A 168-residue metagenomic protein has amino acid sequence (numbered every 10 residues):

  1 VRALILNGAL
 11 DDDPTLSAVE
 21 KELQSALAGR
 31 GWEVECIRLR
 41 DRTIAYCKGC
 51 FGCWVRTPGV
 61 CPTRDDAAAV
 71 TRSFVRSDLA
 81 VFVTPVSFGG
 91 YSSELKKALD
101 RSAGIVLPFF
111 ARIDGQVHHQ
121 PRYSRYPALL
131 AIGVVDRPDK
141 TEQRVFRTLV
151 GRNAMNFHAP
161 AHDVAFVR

Functional and structural regions predicted by a protein language model:
V1-T84, F88-L107: N-terminal beta1-alpha1-beta2 submodule of the flavodoxin-like/Rossmannoid cofactor-binding fold
R2-A9, L129-R137: Short beta-strand segments enriched in small/hydrophobic residues
V34-E35, L129, A161-H162: Hydrophobic anchor at the start of a short beta-strand that flanks the dinucleotide cofactor-binding loop
I105-F110, R125, P160-A161: Short, structured loop/turn "capping" segments at alpha-beta junctions
G115-H118: Alpha-helical scaffolding within the catalytic cores of extracellular/periplasmic polymer-degrading hydrolases
Q120-Y126: Short, conserved loop/helix-junction motifs that constitute active-site signature segments in enzyme catalytic cores
P138-R168: Glycine-rich phosphate/pyrophosphate-binding loop and the adjoining helix
